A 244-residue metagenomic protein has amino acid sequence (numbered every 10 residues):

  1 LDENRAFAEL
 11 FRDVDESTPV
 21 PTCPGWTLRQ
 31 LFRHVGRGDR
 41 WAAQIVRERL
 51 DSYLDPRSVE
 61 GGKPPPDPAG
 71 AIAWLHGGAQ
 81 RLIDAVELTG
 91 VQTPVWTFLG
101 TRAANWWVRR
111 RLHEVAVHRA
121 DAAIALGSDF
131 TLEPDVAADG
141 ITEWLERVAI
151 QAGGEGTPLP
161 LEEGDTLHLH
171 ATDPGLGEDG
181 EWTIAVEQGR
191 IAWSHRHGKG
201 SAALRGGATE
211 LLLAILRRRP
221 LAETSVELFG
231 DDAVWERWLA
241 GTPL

Functional and structural regions predicted by a protein language model:
L1-P21: Short, Lys/Arg-rich amphipathic segments at extreme N-termini
E3, F7, G38, D67 (+3 more regions): Alpha-helical packing segments of well-folded alpha/beta enzyme cores
D15-D55, F98-E155, L211: Short, contiguous alpha-helical
G38, E48-L50, P56-P66, I72-A73: Soluble acyl-CoA-dependent acyltransferase catalytic core bearing the H(X)4D motif
A71-R119: Hydrophobic alpha-helical segments and helix pairs
T142-I184: A glycine-rich beta-turn/hairpin centered on an aromatic-Pro dipeptide
T172-A208: Acidic/His-leaning functional-site neighborhoods
H197-L244: C-terminal interaction segments
